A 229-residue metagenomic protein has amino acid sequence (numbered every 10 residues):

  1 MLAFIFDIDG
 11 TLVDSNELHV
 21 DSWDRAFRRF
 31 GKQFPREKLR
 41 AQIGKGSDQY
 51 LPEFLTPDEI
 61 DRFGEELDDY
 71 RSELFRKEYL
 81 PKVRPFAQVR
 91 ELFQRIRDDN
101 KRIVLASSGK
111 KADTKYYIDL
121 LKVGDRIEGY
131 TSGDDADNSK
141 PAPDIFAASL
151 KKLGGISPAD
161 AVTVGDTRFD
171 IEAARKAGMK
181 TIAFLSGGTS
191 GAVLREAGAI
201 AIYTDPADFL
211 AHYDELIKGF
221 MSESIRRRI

Functional and structural regions predicted by a protein language model:
M1-F6, F220-I229: Non-catalytic pre-domain segments flanking phosphatase-related domains
L2-R90, Q94-K101: N-terminal helical cap/lid subdomain that shapes the substrate entry/recognition surface in HAD-like hydrolases
A3, K140-I171, I182: Conserved Lys-Pro-Asp/Glu-containing loop-to-beta segment of HAD-superfamily phosphomonoesterases, centered on
Q33, D61, G124-E128, I156 (+1 more regions): Conserved H-loop
K38-I43, V123-S139: A short, structured active-site edge motif that brings together acidic residues
V89-D119: Substrate-recognition element of Asp-dependent hydrolases with the DxDx(T/V) motif
D98-K101, L153-D160, L216-F220: Glycine-rich phosphate-binding loop signature in dinucleotide/nucleotide-binding domains
S107, T163-T204: Acidic, Mg2+-coordinating phosphoryl-transfer loop and its flanking beta/alpha structural elements, shared across
